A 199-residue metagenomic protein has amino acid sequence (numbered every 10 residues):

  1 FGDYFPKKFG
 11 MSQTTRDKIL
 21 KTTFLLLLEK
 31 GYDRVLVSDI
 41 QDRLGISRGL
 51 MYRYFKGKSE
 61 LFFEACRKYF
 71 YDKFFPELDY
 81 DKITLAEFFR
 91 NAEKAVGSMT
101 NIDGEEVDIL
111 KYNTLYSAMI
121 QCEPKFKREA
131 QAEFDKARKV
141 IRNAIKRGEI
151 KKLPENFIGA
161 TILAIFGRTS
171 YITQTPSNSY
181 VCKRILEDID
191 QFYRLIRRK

Functional and structural regions predicted by a protein language model:
F1-Q13: N-terminal intrinsically disordered/low-complexity leader segments
F1-Y4, R90, K94-S98, D135-R147 (+1 more regions): C-terminal peripheral helix-coil segments that are non-catalytic and often amphipathic
T15-T23, I40, A65-Y69, K73 (+1 more regions): Generic hydrophobic, amphipathic alpha-helix propensity
K18, L26-E60, E64: Helix-turn-helix
E64, E77-E106, I158-I162: Hydrophobic alpha-helical connector segments
L78-D79, Q121-E149, A160, D190: Amphipathic alpha-helical packing segments from all-alpha helical-bundle domains
T100-P124: Amphipathic alpha-helical segments used for helix-helix packing
K151-I172, R184-Q191: Hydrophobic alpha-helical segments that form the core of small-molecule binding pockets and/or dimer interfaces
